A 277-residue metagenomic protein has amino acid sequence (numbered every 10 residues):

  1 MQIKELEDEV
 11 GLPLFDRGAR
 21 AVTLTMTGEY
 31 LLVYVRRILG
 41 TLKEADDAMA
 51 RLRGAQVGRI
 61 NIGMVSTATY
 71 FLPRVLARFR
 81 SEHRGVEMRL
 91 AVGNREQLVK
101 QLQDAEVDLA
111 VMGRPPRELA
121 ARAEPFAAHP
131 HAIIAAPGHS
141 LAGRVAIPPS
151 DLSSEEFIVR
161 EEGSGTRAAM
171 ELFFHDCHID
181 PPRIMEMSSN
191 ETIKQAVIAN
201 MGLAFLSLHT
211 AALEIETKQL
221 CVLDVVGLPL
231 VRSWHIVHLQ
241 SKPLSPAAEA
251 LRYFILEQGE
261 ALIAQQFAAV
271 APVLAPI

Functional and structural regions predicted by a protein language model:
E5-L24: A short LG(V/I)-centered, amphipathic sequence patch enriched for acidic residue(s) preceding the LG motif
E9-L12, L31-R53: Alpha-helical linker/hinge and terminal dimerization helices associated with HTH transcriptional regulators
V33, E82-G85, L172, L208-T217 (+1 more regions): C-terminal effector-binding regulatory domain of bacterial HTH transcription factors
G54, A120-F157: Flexible hinge/capping segments at coil-to-helix
V57-L119: Central regulatory/effector-binding core of bacterial HTH transcription factors
N61-G63, H131, I147-T166, L256-I263: Short loop->beta-strand "edge-of-pocket" segments that line small-molecule binding or catalytic clefts across diverse
N94-V99, Q103-V107, M112-G113, G163-L223 (+1 more regions): Hydrophobic hinge/microswitch elements
R122-A132, M185, T217-L230: Short beta-strand->loop
